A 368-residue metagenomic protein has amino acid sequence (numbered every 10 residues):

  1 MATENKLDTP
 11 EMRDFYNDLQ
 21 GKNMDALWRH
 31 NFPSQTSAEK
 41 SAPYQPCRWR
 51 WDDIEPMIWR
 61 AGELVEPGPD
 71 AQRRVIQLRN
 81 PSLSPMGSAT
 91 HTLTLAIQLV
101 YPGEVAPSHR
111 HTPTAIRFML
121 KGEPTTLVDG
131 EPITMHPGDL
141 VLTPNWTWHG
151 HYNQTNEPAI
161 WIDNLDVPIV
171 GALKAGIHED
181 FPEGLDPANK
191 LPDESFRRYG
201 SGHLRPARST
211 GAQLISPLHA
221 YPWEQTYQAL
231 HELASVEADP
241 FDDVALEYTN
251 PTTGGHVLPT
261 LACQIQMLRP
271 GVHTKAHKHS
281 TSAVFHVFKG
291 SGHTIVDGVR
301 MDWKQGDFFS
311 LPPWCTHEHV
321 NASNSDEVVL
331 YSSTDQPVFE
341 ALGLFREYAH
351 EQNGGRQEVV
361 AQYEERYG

Functional and structural regions predicted by a protein language model:
A2-D52, T252-G254, T274-K275, H279-G368: C-terminal functional regions that serve as terminal interaction/effector modules
A2-T90, D186-T260, Q264, R356-G368: A short, N-terminal "cap"/entry segment at the start of jelly-roll beta-barrel domains of the cupin/DSBH fold
V75, L95-L99, I116, P132-T134 (+7 more regions): Conserved hydrophobic/aromatic beta-strand scaffold that supports enzyme active sites
M86-A89, E104-H111, N153, V257-L258 (+2 more regions): Short histidine-centered beta-strand/loop micro-motifs that create catalytic or ligand/metal-coordination sites
Q98, I116-F118, L142, N156-G176 (+3 more regions): A short hydrophobic beta-strand segment most commonly corresponding to one strand of the jelly-roll/cupin
Y101, V105-P137, P144-T147, K278 (+2 more regions): A short beta-strand-loop-beta hairpin characteristic of the jelly-roll/cupin
V128, T134-N156, W161-D166, V296 (+2 more regions): Conserved metal-binding segment of the jelly-roll/cupin
L142-Y199: Contiguous mid-protein beta-loop-alpha structural module that forms a pocket-lining wall or clamp of enzyme active
